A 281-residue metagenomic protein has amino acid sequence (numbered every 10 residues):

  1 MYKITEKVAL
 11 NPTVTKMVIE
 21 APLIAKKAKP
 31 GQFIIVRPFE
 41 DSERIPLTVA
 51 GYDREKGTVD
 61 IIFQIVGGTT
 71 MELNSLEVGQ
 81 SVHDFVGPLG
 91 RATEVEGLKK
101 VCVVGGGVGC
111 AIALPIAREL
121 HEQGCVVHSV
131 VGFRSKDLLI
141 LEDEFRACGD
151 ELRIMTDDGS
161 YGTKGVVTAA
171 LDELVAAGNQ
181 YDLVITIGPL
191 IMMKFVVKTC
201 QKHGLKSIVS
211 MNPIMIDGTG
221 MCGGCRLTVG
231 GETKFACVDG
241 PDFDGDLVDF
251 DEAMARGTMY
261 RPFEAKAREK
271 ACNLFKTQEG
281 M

Functional and structural regions predicted by a protein language model:
M1-Q80: Ferredoxin-reductase
E6, G51, I154-T156, V209 (+1 more regions): Structural signal for conserved beta-strand scaffold positions within catalytic alpha/beta enzyme cores
V36, D84-F85, L227: A generic structural signal for residues embedded in beta-strands
S42-A50, L89-K99, C237: Short, Lys/Arg- and Gly-enriched loop/turn segments at beta-strand edges
G68-I216: FNR/FR-type flavoprotein reductase catalytic core
I112, L190, N212-D242, K270-F275: Local cysteine-cluster metal-coordination motifs and their immediate loop/turn environment, predominantly Fe-S cluster
F235-D239, F243-M281: Short Fe-S-cluster ligation motifs
